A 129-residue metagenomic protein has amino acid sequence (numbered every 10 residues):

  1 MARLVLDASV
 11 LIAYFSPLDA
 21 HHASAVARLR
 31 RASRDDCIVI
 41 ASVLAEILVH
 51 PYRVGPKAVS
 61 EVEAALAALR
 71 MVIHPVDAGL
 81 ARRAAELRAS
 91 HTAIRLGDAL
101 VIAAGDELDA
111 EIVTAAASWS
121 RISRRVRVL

Functional and structural regions predicted by a protein language model:
M1-R3, A68, V72, I102-L129: Acidic, PIN/NYN-like endoribonuclease modules and their adjacent C-terminal/linker elements
M1-V39, P51-A64, A117: Short, well-structured N-terminal submotif of metal-dependent ribonuclease cores
A8, A78, D98-A99: Conserved glycosyltransferase catalytic-site signature
P17, A67-S90: Acidic catalytic patch
A32-D35, A68-L69, S90, L108: Structured helix-beta-strand junction loops
I40, V76, G97, A115: Replace "coordinates the UDP/GDP/TDP-sugar" with "coordinates nucleotide-activated sugar donors
